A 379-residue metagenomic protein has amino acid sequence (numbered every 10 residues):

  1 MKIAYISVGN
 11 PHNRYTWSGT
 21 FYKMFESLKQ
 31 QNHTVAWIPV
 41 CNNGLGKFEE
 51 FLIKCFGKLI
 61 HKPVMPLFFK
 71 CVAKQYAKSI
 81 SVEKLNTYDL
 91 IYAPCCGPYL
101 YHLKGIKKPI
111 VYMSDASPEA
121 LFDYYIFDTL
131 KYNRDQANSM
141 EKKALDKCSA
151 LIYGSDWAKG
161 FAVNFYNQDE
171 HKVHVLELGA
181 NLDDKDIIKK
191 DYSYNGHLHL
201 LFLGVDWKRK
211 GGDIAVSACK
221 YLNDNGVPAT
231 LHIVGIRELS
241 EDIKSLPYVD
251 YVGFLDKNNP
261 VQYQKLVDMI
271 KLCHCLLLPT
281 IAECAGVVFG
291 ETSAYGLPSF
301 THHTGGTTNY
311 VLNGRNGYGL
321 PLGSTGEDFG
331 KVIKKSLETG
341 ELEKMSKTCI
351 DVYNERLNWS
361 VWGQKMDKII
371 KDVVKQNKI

Functional and structural regions predicted by a protein language model:
Y101, K142-K172: A short, active-site helix/loop in glycosyltransferases that binds the activated sugar's phosphate group
P118, K131-L151: Membrane-proximal helix-turn-helix segments that form the acceptor-binding/catalytic region of lipid-linked
D184-K210, V216-K220, L231: Conserved donor-binding/catalytic core segment of Leloir-type glycosyltransferases
Y221, E341-R356: A short, well-ordered alpha-helix in the C-terminal region of glycosyltransferases
L239-M269, C275: Nucleotide-activated donor-binding/catalytic signature segment of Leloir-type glycosyltransferases, i.e., the conserved
I281: Aromatic "clamp/platform" in nucleotide-sugar-dependent glycosyltransferases that forms part of the donor/acceptor
P298-T301: Short hydrophobic beta-strand element within catalytic cores of glycosyltransferases and related nucleotide-activated
T308-K334, K344: Change "using UDP/GDP/dTDP sugars" to "using nucleotide sugars
